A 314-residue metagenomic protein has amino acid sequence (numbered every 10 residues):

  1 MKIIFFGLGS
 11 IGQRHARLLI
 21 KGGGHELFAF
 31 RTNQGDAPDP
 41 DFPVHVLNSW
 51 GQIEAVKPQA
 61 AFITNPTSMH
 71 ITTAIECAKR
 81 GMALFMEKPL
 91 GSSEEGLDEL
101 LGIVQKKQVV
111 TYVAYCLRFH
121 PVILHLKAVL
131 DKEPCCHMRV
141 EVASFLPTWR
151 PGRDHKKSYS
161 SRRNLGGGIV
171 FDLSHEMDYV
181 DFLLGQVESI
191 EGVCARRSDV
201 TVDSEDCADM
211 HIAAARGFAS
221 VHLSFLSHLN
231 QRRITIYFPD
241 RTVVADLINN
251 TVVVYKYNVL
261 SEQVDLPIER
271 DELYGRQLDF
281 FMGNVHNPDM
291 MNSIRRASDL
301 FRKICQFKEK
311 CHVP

Functional and structural regions predicted by a protein language model:
M1, I20, A29, A60-I63 (+1 more regions): C-terminal helix-rich "cap/oligomerization" subdomain common to oxidoreductases
M1-D41: N-terminal Rossmann-like dinucleotide-binding module
G24, R80-M82, K107-V110, G217: A short helix->loop->beta-strand "cap" motif at the edges of active sites that frequently abuts
D41-L101: Beta-loop-alpha module in the N-terminal Rossmann-like domain of NAD(P)-dependent dehydrogenases, especially those
M86-E87, T111-V113, A245: Hydrophobic residues in well-ordered beta-strands that form the structural core
E99-C116, P134-M138: Rossmann-fold dehydrogenase core element
L117-E191, S198: Predominantly a Rossmann-like dinucleotide-binding segment in NAD(P)-dependent oxidoreductases
F171, M177-N250, D279-V285: Contiguous beta-strand/loop segments that form the cofactor/metal-binding neighborhood of enzyme cores
